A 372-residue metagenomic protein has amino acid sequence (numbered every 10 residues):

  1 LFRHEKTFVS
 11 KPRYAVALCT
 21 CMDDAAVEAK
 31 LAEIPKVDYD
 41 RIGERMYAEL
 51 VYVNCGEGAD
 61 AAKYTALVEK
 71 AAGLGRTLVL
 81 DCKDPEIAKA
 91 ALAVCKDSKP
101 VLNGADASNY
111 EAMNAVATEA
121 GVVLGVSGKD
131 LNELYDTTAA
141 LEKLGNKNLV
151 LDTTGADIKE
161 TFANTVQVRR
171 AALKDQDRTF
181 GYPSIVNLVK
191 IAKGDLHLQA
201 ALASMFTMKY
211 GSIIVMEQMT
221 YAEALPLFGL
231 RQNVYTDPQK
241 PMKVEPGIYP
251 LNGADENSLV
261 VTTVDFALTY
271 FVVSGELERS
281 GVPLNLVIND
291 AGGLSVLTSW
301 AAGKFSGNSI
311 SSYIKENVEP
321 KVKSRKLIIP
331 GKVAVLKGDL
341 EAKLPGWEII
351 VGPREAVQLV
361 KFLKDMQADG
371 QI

Functional and structural regions predicted by a protein language model:
F2, P12-P320, S324-K332, G338-L340 (+2 more regions): Conserved mixed alpha/beta catalytic, RNA-binding, or beta-rich assembly cores of soluble enzyme, regulatory
E5-T7: Charged, amphipathic alpha-helical linkers/stalks
K343: Glycine-rich beta-alpha loop elements in corrinoid/cobalamin-binding modules across cobalamin-dependent enzymes
